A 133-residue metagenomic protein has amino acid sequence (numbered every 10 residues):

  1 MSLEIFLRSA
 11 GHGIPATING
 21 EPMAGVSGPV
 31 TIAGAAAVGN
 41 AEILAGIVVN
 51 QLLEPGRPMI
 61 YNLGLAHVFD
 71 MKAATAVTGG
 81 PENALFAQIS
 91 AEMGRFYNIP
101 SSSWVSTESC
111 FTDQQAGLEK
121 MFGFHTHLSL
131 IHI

Functional and structural regions predicted by a protein language model:
M1-S129: Helix-rich catalytic cores of soluble enzyme domains
I131-I133: Conserved small/polar residues in nucleotide/adenosyl-binding loops
